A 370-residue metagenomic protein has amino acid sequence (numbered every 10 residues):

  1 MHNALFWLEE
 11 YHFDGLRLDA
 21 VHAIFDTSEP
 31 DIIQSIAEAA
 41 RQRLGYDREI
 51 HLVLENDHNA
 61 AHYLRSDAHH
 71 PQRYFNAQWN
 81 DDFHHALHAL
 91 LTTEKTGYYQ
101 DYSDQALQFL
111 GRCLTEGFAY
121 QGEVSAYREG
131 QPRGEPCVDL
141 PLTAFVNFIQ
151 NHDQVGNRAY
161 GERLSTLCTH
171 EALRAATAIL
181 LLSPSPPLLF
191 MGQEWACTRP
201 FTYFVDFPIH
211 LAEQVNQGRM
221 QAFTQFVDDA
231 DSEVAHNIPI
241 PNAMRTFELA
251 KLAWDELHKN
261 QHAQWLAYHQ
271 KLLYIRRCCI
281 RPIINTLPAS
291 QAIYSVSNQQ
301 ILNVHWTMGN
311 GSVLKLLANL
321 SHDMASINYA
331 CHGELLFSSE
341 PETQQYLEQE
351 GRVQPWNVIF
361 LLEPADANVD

Functional and structural regions predicted by a protein language model:
M1, L5, T27-Q34, D81 (+5 more regions): A structural signal for well-ordered alpha-helical segments within the folded catalytic domains of diverse enzymes
M1-H62: Active-site neighborhood of glycoside hydrolase catalytic domains
L5, E9-H12, F145-N151, N237-T246: A glycine-rich, aromatic-flanked flexible loop/lid motif
D19, T27, Y74-A77, D101 (+2 more regions): Charge-dense, low-complexity intrinsically disordered segments
E29-P30, R65-S66, N328-A330: Short amphipathic alpha-helical segments
A37-D231: Conserved alpha/beta catalytic core and glycan-binding cleft of carbohydrate-active enzymes
Y160-E162, T166-R174, I179-D370: Carbohydrate-interacting/catalytic domains
